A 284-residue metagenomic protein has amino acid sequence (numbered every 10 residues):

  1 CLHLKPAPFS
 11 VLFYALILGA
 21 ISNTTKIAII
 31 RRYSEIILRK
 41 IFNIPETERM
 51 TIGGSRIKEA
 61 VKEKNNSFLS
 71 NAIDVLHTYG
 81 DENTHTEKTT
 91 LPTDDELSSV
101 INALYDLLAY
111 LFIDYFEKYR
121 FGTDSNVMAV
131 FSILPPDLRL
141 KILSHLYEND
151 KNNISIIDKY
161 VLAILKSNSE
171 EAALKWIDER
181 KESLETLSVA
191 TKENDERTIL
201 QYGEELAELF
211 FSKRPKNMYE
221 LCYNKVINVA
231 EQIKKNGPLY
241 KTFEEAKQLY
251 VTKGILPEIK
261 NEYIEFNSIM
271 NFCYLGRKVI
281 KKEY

Functional and structural regions predicted by a protein language model:
C1-T78, H85-Y284: Amphipathic alpha-helical interface elements
